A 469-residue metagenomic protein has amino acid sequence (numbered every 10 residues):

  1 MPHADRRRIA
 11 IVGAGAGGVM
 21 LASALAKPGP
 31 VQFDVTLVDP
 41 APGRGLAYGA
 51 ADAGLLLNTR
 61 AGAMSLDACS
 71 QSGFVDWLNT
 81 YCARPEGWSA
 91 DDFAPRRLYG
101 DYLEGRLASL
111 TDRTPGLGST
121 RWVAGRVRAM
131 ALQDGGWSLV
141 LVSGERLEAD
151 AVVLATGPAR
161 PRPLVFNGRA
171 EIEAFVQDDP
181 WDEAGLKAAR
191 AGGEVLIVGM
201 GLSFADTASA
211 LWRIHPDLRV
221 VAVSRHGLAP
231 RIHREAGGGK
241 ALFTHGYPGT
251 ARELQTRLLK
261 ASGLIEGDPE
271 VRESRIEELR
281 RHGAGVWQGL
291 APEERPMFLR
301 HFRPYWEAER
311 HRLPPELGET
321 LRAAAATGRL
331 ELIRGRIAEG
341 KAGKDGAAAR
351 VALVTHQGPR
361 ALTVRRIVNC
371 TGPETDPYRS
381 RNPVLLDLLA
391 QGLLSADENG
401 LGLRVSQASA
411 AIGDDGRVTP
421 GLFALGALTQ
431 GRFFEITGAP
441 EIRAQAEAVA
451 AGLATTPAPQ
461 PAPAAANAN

Functional and structural regions predicted by a protein language model:
P2-P42, Y48, P85-R252, T256-P457 (+1 more regions): Flavin (primarily FAD) cofactor-binding/catalytic cores of flavoenzymes
D39-P85: Redox-cofactor-proximal catalytic regions of oxidoreductases
Q460-P461: Positively charged, amphipathic N-terminal segments that serve as targeting/anchoring signals
